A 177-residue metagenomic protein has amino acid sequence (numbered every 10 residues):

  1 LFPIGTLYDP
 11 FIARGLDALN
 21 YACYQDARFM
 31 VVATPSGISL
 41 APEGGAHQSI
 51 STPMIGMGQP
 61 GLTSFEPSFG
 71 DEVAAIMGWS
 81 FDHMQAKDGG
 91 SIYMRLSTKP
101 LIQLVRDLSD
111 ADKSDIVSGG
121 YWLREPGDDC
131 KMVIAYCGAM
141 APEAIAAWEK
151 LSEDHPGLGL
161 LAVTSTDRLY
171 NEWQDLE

Functional and structural regions predicted by a protein language model:
L1-I55, E72-G78, I145, L161 (+1 more regions): Thiamine diphosphate
F2, T63-S64: Secondary-structure boundary/capping signal
A22-Q25, V31, I55-G58, M84-D88 (+1 more regions): Solvent-exposed alpha-helices and their adjacent loops that cap or buttress functional pockets in soluble metabolic
D26-R28, G61, H155-G157: A generic structural signal for alpha->beta connector loops
S39-S49, S64, E72, F81-E177: Thiamine diphosphate
M54-L62, L151: A broadly tuned preference for mixed-charge, low-complexity surface segments
